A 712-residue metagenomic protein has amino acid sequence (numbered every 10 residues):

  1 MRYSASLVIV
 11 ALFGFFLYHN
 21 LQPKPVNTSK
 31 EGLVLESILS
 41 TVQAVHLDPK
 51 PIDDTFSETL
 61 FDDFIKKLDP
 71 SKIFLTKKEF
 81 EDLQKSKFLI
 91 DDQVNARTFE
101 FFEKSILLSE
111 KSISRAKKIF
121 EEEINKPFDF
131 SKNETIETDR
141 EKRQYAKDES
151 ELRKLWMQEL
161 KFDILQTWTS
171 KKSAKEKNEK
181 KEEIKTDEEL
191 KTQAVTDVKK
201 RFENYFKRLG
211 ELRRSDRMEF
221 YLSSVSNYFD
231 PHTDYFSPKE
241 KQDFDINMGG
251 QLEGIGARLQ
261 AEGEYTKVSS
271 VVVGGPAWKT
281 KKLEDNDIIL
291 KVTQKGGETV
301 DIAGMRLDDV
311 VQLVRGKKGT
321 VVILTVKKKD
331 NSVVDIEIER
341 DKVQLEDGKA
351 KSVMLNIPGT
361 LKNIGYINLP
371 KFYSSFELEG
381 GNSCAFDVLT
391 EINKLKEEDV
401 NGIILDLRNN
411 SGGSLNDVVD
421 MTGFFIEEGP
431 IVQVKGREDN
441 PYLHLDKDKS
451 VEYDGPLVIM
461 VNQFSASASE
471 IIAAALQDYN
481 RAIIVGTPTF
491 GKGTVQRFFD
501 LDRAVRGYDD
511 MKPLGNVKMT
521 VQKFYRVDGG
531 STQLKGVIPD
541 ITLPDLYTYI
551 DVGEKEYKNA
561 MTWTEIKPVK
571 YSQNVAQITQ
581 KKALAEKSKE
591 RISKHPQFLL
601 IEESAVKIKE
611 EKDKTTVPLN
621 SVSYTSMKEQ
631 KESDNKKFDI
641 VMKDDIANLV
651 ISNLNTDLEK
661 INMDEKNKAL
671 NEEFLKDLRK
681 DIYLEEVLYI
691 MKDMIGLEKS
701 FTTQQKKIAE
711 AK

Functional and structural regions predicted by a protein language model:
S4, Q22, V26-N27, A44-I52 (+9 more regions): Cleft-lining beta-strand/loop regions that shape enzyme active-site pockets
A5-Y18: Hydrophobic membrane-insertion alpha-helices, especially the h-region of bacterial N-terminal signal peptides
G32-L39, D53-I65, F80, K87 (+23 more regions): Extracytoplasmic/secreted envelope proteins and their assembly/folding machinery, especially bacterial periplasmic
L35-L47, K85-L89, K200-N204, P370-Y373 (+1 more regions): Acidic/histidine-rich, surface-exposed loop or edge segments in extracytoplasmic proteins
I52-E58, I65-D139, F206-A261, V321-I323 (+4 more regions): Extended, small/polar residue-biased N-terminal targeting/export presequences and adjacent propeptide/linker tracts
K66-K67, F88, S105-K118, K126-T169 (+2 more regions): PDZ/PDZ-like domain segments forming the peptide/carboxylate-binding groove, activating on the N-terminal beta-strands
E123, K142, A146, F162 (+3 more regions): Conserved functional hotspot residues or short segments at active or partner-binding sites across diverse domains
A468, N480, V485-V552: Polar, glycine-rich mid-to-C-terminal structural blocks that act as macromolecule-binding/assembly scaffolds
